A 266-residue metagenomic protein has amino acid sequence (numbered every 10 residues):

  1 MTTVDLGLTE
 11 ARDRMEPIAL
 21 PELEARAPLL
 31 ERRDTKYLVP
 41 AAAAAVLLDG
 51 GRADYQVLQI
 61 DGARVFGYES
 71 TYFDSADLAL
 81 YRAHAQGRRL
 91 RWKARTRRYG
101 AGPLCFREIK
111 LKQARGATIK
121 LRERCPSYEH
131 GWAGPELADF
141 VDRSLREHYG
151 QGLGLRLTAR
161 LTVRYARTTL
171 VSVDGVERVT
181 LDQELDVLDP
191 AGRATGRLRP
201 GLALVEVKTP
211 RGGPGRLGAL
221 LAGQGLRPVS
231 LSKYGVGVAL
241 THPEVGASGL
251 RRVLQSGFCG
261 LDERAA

Functional and structural regions predicted by a protein language model:
M1-A266: Phosphate-end processing signature that detects enzymes handling 5′-triphosphorylated RNA and polyphosphate
